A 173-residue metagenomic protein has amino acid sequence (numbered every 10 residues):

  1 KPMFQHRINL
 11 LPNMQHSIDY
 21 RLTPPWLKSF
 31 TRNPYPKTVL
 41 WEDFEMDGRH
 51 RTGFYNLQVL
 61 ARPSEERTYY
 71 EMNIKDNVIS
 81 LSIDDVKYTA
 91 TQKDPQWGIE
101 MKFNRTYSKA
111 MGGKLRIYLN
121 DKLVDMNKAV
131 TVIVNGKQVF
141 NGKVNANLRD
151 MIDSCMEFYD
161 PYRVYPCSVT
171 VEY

Functional and structural regions predicted by a protein language model:
P2-Y173: Alpha/beta-hydrolase-fold serine-hydrolase catalytic core, especially in secreted/extracellular enzymes
